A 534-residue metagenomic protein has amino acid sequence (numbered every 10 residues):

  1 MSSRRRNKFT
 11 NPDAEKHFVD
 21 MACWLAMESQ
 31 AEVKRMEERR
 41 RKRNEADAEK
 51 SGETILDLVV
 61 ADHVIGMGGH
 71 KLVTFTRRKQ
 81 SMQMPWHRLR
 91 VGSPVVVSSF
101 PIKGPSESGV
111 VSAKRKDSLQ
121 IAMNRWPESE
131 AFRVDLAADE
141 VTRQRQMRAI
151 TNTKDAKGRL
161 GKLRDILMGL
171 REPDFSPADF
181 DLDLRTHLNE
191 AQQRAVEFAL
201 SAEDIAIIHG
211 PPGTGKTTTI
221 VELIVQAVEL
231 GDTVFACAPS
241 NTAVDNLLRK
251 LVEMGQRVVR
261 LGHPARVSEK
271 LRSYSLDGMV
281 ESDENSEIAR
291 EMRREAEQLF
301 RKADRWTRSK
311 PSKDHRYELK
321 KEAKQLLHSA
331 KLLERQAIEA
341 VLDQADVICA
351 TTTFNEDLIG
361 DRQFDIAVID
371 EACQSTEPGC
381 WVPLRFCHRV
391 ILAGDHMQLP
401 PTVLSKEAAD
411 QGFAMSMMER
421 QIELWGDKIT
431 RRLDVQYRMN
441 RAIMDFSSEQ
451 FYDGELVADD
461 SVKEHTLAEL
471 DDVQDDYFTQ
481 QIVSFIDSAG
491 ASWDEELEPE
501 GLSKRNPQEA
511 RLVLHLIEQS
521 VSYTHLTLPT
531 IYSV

Functional and structural regions predicted by a protein language model:
M1-V91, F485: A helicase ATPase "motif cassette" and its flanking acidic/Ser/Thr-rich regulatory loops
R4-K16, D20, M82-E197, E253 (+3 more regions): Pre-ATPase regulatory/linker segments immediately N-terminal to the P-loop/RecA-like helicase/translocase core
H70, F175, D179-F180, V225 (+5 more regions): Conserved P-loop NTPase motor core of helicases/translocases
A202-A206, D232: Pre-Walker A (Motif I) flank of P-loop NTPase domains
G213: Walker A (P-loop) phosphate-binding loop of P-loop NTPases
K216: Conserved lysine of the Walker
T219: Hydrophobic positions on the alpha1 helix immediately C-terminal to the Walker A/P-loop
L230-D232, T353-L526, S533: Conserved helicase motor core of SF1/SF2 NTP-dependent helicases
